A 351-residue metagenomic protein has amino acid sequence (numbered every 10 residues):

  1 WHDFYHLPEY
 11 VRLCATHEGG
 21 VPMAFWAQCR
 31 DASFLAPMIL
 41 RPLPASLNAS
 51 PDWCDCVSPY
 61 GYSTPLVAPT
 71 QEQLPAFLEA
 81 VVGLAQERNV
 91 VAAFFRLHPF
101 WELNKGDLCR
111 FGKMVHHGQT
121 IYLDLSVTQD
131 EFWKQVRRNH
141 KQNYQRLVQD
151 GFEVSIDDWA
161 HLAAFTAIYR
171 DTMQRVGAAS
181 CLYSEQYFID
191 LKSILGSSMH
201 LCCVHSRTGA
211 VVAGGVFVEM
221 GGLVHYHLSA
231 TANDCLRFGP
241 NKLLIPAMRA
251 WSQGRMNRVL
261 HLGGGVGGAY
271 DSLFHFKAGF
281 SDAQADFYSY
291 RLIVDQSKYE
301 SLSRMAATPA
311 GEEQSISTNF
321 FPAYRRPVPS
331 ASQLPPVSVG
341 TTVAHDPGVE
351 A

Functional and structural regions predicted by a protein language model:
W1-L47, L97-R237, E350: A conserved beta-strand-loop-helix scaffold within acyl/acetyltransferase catalytic domains
G20-P22, E87-V90, R255-N257: Short, high-confidence coil segments that cap the C-terminus of an alpha-helix and link into the following beta-strand
W26, P44, E79, Y187-S303: Aromatic (often tryptophan-rich) hydrophobic motifs at membrane interfaces
I39-P42, G106-E131, R255-A351: Active-site/acyl-donor-binding loops of N-acyltransferases
L40-Y62: Conserved acyl-donor/pantetheine-binding loop and adjacent beta-alpha core of acyl/acetyltransferases and related
C56-L103: A gly/proline- and charged-residue-enriched helix-loop-helix capping module
Y60-E72, S126-V127, S229-F238, V266: A short, internal acetyl-CoA/4′-phosphopantetheine-binding micro-motif in the GNAT/acyltransferase core
L74, L78, H140, I245: Aromatic/hydrophobic pocket-lining residues that form the small-molecule binding cavity in soluble enzyme cores
